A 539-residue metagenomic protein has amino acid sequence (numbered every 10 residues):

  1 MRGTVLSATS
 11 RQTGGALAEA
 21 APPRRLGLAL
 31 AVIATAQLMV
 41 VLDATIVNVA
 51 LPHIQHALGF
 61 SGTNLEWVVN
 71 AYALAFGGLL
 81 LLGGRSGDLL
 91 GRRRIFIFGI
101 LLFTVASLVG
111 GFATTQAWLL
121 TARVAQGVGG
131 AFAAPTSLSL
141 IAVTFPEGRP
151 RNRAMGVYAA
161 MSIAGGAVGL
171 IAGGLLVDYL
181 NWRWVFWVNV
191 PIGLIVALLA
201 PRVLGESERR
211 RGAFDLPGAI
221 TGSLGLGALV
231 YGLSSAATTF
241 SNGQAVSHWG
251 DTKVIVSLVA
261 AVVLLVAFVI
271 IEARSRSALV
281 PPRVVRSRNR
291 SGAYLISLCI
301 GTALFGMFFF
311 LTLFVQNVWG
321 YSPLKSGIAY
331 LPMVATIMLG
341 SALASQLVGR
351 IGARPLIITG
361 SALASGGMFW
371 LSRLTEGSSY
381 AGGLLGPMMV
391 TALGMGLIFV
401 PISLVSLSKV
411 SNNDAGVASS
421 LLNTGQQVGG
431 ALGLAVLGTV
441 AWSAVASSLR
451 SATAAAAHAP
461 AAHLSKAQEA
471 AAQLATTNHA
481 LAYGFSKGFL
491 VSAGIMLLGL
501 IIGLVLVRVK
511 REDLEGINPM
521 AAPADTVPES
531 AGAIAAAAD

Functional and structural regions predicted by a protein language model:
R2-Q37, I270, S277, N289 (+4 more regions): Transmembrane-helix exit segments and adjacent C-terminal regions of multi-pass membrane proteins
R24-A75, N181, S247-L264, I270-V417 (+1 more regions): Transmembrane core module of solute transporters
L38, N70, L74, L101 (+6 more regions): Transmembrane alpha-helical cores of Major Facilitator Superfamily
I54-Q55, S86-G87, L175-L180, L233 (+5 more regions): Interfacial helix-cap and linker-helix signal at transmembrane-aqueous boundaries of multi-pass secondary transporters
G77, T104-V105, V190-A197, L265 (+4 more regions): Small-residue-rich packing faces within the transmembrane alpha-helices of Major Facilitator Superfamily
S86-G218, G222, S235, A335 (+1 more regions): Helix-loop-helix hairpins in multi-pass membrane proteins, especially solute transporters
L90-I100, T114-T121, A133-S137, V143-G156 (+3 more regions): C-terminal module of multi-pass small-molecule transporters
G156, D178-I296, A303, Y321 (+4 more regions): Hydrophobic transmembrane-helix bundles of small-molecule transporters
